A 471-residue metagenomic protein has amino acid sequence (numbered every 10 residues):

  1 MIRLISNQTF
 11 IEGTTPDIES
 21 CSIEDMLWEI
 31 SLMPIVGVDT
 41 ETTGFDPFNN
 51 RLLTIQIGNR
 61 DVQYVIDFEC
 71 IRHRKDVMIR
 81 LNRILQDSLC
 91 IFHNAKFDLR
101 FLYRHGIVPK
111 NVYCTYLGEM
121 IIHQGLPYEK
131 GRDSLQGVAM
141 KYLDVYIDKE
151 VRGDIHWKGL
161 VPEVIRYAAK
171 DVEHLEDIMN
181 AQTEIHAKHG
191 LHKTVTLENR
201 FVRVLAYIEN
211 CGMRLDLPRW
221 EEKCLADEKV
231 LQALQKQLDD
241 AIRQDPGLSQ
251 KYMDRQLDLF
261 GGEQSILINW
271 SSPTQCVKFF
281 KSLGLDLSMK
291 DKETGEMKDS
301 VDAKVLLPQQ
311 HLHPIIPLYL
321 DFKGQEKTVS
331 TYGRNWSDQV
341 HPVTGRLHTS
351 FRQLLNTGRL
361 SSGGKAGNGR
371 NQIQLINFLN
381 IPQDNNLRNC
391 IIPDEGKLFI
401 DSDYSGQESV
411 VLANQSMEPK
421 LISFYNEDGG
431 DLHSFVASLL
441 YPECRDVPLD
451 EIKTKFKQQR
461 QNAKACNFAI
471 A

Functional and structural regions predicted by a protein language model:
M1-E19, E41, N49, V172-N386 (+4 more regions): Conserved "right-hand" nucleotidyltransferase catalytic core of DNA-directed polymerases
I2-D17, D46-A187, V195-N199, L205 (+1 more regions): Active-site-proximal helix-loop-helix substrate-binding element of RNase H-like nuclease domains
C21-N50: Entry/capping segment at the start of metal-dependent catalytic domains with acidic active-site entry clusters
W28-L32, N82-D87, P393-D394: Flexible, charged surface loops at secondary-structure boundaries
Q56-D61, V65-E69, F351-V447: Function-dense linear segments that define catalytic or interfacial modules in macromolecule-processing proteins
R100-F101, K278-F279, V411: Phosphate- and divalent-cation-binding pockets in alpha/beta enzyme and binding domains that engage nucleotide-derived
R104, H123-P127, D144, E184 (+5 more regions): Short, well-ordered loop/turn and helix-capping segments at boundaries between secondary-structure elements and domains
